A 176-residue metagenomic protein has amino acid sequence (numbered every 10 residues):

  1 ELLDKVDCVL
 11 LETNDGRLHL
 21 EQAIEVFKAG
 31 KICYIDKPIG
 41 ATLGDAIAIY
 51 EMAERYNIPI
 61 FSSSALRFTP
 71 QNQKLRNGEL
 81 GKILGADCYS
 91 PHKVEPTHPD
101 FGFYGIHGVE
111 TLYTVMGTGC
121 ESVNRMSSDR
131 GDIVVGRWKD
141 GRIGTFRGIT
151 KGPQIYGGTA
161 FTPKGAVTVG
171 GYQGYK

Functional and structural regions predicted by a protein language model:
E1, E95, T114, T118 (+2 more regions): Secretory/organelle targeting and membrane-embedding segments
E1-M52: Beta-loop-alpha module in the N-terminal Rossmann-like domain of NAD(P)-dependent dehydrogenases, especially those
E12-T13, G152, T162: Short, well-ordered coil/turn residues at beta-beta hairpins and beta-strand->alpha-helix junctions within
Y34, I39-H98, G108: A contiguous active-site-proximal alpha/beta segment in oxidoreductase catalytic domains
A86-I155: Rossmann-like dinucleotide-binding domain that binds NAD(P)(H)
I155-K176: C-terminal glycine/acidic-rich active-site capping loop/insertion
